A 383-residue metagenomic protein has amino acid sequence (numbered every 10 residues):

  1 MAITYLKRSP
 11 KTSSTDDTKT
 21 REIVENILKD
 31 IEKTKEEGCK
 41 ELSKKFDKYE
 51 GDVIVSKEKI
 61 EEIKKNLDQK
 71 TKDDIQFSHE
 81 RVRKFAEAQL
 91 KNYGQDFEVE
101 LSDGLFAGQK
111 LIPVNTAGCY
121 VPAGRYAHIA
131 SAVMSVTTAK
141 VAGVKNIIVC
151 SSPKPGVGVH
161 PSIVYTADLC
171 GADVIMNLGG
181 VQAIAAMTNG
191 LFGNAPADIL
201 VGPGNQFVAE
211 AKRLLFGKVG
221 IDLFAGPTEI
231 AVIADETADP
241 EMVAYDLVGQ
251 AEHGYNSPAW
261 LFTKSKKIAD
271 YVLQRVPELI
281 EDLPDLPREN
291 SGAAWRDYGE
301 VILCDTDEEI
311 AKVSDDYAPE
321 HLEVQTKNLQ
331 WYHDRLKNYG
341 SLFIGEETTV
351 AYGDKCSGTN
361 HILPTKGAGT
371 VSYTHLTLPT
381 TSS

Functional and structural regions predicted by a protein language model:
M1-N115: N-terminal Rossmann-like NAD(P)+-binding subdomain of aldehyde/semialdehyde dehydrogenases
V99-Y165: Conserved small-residue-rich beta-alpha loop and adjacent elements that most often cradle the phosphate/pyrophosphate
D103-G104, K154-G158, L178-A186, L329: Short acidic loop-to-helix transition motifs that present clustered carboxylates
S152-K154, G180, N205, E236-A238 (+3 more regions): Short, ordered loop/turn segments at secondary-structure junctions
L169-P258: Conserved NAD(P)+-binding/catalytic subdomain of aldehyde/semialdehyde dehydrogenases
S257-Y373: NAD(P)-dependent aldehyde/semialdehyde dehydrogenase
T374-T381: Conserved small/polar residues in nucleotide/adenosyl-binding loops
